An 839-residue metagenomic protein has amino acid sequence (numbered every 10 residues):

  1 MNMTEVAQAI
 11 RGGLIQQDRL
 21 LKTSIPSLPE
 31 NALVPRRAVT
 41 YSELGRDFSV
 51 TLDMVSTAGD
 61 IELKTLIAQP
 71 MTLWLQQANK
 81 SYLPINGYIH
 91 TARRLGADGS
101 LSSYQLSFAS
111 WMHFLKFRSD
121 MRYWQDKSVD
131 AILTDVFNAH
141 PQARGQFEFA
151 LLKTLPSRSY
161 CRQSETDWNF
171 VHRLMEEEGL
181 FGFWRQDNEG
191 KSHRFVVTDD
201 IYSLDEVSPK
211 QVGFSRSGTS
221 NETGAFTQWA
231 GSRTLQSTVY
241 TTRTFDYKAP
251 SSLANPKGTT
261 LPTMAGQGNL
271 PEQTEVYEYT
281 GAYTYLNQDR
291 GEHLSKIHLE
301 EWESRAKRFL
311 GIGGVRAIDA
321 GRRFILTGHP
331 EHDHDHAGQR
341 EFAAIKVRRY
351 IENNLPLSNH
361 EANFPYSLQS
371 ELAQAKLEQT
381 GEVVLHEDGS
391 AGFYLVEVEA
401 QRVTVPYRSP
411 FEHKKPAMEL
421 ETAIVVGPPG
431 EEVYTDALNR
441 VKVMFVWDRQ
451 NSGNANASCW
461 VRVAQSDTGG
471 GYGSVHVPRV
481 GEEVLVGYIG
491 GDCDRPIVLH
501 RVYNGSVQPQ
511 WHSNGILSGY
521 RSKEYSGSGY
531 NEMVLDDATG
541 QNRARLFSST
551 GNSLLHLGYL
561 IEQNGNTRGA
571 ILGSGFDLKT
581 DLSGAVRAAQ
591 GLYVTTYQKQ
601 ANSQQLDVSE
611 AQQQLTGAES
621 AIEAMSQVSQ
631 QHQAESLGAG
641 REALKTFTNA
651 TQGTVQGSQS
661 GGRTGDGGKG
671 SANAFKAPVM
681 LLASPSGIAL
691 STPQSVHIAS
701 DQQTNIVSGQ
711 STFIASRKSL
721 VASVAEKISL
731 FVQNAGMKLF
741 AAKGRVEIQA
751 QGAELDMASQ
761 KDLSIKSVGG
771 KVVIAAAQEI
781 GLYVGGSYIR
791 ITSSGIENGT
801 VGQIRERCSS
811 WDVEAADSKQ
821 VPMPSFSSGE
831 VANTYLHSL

Functional and structural regions predicted by a protein language model:
M1-L839: Amphipathic alpha-helical and helix-coil boundary elements used as assembly and membrane-proximal scaffolds
